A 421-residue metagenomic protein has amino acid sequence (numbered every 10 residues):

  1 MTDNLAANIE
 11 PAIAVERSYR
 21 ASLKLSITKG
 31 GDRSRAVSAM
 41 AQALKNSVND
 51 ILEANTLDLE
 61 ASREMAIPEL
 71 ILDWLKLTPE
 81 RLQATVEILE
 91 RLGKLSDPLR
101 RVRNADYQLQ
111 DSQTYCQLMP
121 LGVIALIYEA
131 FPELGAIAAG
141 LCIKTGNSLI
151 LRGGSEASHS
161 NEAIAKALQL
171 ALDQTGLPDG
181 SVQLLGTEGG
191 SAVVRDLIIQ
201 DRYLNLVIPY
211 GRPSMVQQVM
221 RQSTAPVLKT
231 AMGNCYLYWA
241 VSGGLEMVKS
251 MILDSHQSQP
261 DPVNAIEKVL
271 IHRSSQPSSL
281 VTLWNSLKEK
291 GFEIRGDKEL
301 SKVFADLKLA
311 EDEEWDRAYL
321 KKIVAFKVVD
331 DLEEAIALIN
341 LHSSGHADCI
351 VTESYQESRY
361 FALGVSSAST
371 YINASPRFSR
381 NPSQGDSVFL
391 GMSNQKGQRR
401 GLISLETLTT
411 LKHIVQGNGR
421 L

Functional and structural regions predicted by a protein language model:
M1-T114: N-terminal Rossmann-like NAD(P)+-binding subdomain of aldehyde/semialdehyde dehydrogenases
T2-S22, E353-L421: C-terminal segments
I9, A130, I137-A138, K144-T145 (+2 more regions): ALDH superfamily catalytic-core signature
G30-S34, L99, P178-S181, P260-I266 (+4 more regions): Flexible, glycine/charged-enriched surface loops at secondary-structure junctions
L75, P98-R100, L177, C235-Y236 (+6 more regions): Localized chelating/binding microdomains that coordinate divalent metal ions or stabilize phosphate-bearing
K94, R101-S242: Rossmann-like NAD(P) dinucleotide-binding subdomain of oxidoreductase/dehydrogenase enzymes
R273-V365, S369-D386, R399-L402: NAD(P)-dependent aldehyde/semialdehyde dehydrogenase
